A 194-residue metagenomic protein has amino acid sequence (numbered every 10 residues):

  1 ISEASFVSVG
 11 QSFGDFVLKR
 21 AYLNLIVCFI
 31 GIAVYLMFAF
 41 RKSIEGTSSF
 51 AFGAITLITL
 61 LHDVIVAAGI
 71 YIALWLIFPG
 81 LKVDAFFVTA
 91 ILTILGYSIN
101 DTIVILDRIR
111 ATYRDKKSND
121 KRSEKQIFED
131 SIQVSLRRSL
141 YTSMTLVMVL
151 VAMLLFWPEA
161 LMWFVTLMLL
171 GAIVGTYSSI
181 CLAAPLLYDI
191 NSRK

Functional and structural regions predicted by a protein language model:
I1-K194: A structural signal for conserved, well-ordered secondary-structure elements that form binding/interaction cores
